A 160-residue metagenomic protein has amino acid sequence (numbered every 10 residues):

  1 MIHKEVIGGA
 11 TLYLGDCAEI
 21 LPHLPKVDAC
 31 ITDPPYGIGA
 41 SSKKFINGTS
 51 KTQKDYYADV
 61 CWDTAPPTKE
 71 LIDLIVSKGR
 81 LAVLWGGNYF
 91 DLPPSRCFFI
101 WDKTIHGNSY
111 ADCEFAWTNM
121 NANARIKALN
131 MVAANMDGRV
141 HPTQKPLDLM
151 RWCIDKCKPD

Functional and structural regions predicted by a protein language model:
M1-T32, P159: SAM-dependent nucleic-acid methyltransferase catalytic core
G15, W62-P66, V140-Q144: Conserved phosphate-coordination/catalytic loops
G15-E19, T68-I72, R151-W152: A generic local structural motif
H23-T32, Y36-A58, V76-D160: Class I S-adenosyl-L-methionine
D55-K69: A short acidic, glycine-rich active-site loop that binds or catalyzes chemistry on phosphate/adenosine moieties
A65-L81: A short glycine-rich, Lys/Arg-flanked "PGG" loop and its adjoining helix->strand segment in the class I
